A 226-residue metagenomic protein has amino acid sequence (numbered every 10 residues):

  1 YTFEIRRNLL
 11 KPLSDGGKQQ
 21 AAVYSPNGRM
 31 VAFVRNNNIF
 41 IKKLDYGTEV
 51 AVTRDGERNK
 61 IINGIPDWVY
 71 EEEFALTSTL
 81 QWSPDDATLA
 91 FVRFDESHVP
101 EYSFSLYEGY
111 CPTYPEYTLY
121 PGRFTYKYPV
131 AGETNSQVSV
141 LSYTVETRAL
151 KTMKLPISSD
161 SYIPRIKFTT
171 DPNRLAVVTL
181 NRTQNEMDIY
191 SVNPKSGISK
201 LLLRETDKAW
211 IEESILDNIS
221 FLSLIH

Functional and structural regions predicted by a protein language model:
Y1, N36-F40, V99-F104, Q137-S139 (+1 more regions): Structural motif
T2-N38, T48-S78: Asp-box/WD-like beta-propeller blade repeats and closely related beta-sheet repeat scaffolds
E4-N8, L44-G47, T144-R148, P194-G197: Short loop/turn segments that connect beta-strands within beta-propeller blades
G28-V31, D86-L89, R174-V177: Hydrophobic beta-strand positions that form the internal "hydrophobic ladder" of WD40/Gbeta-like beta-propeller blades
V52-L80, T88-T152: Predominantly five- to eight-bladed beta-propeller fold
N59-A75, S158-I163, K208-L216: Short glycine-/Asp-/Thr-/Trp-enriched loop segments that recur within the blades of beta-propeller repeat domains
I225-H226: Conserved small/polar residues in nucleotide/adenosyl-binding loops
